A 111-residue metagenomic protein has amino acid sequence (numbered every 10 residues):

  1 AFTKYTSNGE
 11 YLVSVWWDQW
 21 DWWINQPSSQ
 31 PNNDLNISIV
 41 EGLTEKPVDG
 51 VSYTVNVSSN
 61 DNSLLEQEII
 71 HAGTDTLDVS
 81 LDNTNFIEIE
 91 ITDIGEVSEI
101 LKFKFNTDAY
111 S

Functional and structural regions predicted by a protein language model:
A1-S111: N-terminal soluble domains immediately following signal/targeting peptides that reside in extracytoplasmic
